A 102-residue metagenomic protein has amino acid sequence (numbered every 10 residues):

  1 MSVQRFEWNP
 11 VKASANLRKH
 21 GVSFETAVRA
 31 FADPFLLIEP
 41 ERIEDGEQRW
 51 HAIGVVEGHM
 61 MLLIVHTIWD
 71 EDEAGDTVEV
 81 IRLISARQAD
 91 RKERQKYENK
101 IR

Functional and structural regions predicted by a protein language model:
M1-R102: Ribonuclease/tRNase effector modules and their secretory precursors
